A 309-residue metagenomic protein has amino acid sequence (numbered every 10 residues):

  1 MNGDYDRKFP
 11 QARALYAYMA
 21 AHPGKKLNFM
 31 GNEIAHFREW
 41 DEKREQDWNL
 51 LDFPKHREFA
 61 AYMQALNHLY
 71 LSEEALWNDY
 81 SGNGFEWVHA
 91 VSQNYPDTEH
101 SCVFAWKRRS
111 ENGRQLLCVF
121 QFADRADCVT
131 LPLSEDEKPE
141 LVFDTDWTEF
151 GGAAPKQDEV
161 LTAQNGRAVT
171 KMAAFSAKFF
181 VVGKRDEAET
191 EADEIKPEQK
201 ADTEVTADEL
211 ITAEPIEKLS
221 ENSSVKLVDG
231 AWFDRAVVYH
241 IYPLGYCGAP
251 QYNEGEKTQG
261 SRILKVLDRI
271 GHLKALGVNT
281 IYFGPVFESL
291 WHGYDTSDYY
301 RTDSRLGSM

Functional and structural regions predicted by a protein language model:
M1: Active-site core of glycosidic bond-cleaving carbohydrate-active enzymes
D4-F9, R13, Y18-N28, N32-Y282 (+1 more regions): Carbohydrate-interacting/catalytic domains
V286-M309: Aromatic-lined substrate-binding rim segments of carbohydrate-active enzymes
